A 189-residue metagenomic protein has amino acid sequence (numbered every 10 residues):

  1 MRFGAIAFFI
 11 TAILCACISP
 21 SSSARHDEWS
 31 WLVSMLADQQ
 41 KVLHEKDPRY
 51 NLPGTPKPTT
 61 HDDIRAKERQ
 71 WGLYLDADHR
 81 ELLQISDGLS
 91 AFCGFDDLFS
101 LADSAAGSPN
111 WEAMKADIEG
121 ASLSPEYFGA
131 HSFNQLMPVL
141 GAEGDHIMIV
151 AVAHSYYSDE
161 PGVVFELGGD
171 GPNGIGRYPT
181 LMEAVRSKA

Functional and structural regions predicted by a protein language model:
M1-A5: Positively charged n-region of N-terminal signal peptides that target proteins for export
I6, I64, L181-A184: Hydrophobic/aromatic residues in well-formed alpha-helices
I10-H26: Bacterial Sec-dependent signal peptides at the C-terminal "C-region" and cleavage site
T11, A66-E68, G171-G174: Preference for short coil/turn "hinge" residues that link or interrupt alpha-helices
C15, H131, G141-A142, V150 (+1 more regions): A generic structural signal for short, solvent-exposed coil/turn residues that cap or connect secondary-structure
R25-G144: A surface-exposed partner-binding patch
H146-M182: Segments surrounding the PLD/"HKD" phosphodiesterase catalytic module and close analogs
V185-A189: Long, compositionally biased interface segments
